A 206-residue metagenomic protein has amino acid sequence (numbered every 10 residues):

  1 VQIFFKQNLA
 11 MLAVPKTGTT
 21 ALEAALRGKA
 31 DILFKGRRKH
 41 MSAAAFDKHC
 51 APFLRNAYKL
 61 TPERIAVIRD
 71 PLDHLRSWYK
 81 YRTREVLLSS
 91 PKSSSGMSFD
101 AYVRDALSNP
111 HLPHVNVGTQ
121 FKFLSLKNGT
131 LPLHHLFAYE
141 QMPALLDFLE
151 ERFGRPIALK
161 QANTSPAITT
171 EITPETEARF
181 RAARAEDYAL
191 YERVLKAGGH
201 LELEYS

Functional and structural regions predicted by a protein language model:
V1-S206: Membrane-interface amphipathic segments in extracytoplasmic regions
